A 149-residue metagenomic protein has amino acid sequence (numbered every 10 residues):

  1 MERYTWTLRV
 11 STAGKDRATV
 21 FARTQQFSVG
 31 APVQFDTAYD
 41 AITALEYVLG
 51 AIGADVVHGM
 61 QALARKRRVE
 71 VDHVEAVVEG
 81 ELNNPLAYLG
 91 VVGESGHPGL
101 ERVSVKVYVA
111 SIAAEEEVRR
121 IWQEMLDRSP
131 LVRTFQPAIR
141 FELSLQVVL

Functional and structural regions predicted by a protein language model:
M1-G50, Q61-L149: Extended beta-strand/beta-hairpin segments
I52-V56: Alpha-helical metal-binding/catalytic segments enriched in His/Glu/Asp
